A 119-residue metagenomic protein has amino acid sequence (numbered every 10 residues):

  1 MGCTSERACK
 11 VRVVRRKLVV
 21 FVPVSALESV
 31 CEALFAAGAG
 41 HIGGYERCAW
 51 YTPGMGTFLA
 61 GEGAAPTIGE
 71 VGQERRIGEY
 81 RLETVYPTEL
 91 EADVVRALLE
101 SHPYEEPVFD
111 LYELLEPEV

Functional and structural regions predicted by a protein language model:
M1-V119: Hydrophobic structural segments
